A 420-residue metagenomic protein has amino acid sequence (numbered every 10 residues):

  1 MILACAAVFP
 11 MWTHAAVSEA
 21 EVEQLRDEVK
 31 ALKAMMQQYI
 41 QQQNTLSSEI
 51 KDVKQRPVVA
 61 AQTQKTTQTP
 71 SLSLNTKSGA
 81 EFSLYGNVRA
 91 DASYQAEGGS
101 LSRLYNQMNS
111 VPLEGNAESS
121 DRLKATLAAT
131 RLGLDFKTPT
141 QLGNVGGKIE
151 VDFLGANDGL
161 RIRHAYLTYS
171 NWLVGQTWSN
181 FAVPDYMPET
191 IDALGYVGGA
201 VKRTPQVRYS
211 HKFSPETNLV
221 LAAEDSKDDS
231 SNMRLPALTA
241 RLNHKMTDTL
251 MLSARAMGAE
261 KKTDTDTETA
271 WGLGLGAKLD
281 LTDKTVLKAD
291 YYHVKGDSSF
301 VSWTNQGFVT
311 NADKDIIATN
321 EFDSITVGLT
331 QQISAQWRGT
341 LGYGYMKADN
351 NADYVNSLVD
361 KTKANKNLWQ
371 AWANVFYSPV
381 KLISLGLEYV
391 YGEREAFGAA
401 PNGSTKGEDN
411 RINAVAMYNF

Functional and structural regions predicted by a protein language model:
M1-H14: Gram-negative bacterial Sec-dependent N-terminal signal peptides
H14-G98: N-terminal periplasmic/intermembrane-space "pro-region" immediately following the signal or transit peptide
Q64-S78, K137-L142, G146-I149, S253-A259 (+4 more regions): Transmembrane beta-barrel strand/turn architecture of Gram-negative outer membrane proteins
S71-S226, N232-T239, N243-D248, K278-L281 (+1 more regions): Outer membrane beta-barrel
G98-R103, L154-H164, D185-I191, S226-A237 (+4 more regions): Outer-membrane beta-barrel translocator domains and adjoining extracellular loop/strand segments of Gram-negative
N144-G155, L219-K227, M251-K262, R338 (+2 more regions): Transmembrane beta-strand segments that form the barrel wall of outer-membrane beta-barrel proteins
E216, A240, K245-W369: Detector for outer-membrane/organellar transmembrane beta-barrel domains, recognizing the amphipathic beta-strand
Y377-I383, Y389, K406-F420: Outer-membrane beta-barrel "beta-signal"
